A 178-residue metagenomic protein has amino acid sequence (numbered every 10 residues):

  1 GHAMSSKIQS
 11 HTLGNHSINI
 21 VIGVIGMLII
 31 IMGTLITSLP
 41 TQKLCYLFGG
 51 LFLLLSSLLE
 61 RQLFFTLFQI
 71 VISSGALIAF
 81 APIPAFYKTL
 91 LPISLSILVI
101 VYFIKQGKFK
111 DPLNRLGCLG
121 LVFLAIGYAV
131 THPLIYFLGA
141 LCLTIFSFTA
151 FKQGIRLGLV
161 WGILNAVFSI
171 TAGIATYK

Functional and structural regions predicted by a protein language model:
A3-K178: Alpha-helical membrane-protein topology signature
